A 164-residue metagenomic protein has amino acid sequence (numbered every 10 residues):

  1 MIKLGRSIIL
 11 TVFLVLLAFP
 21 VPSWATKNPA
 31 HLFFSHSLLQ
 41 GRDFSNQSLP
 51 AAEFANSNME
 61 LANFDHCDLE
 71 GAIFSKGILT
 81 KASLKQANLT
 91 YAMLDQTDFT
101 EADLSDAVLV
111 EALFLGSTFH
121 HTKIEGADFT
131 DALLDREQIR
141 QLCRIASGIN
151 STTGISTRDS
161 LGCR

Functional and structural regions predicted by a protein language model:
I2-I9, V15-R164: Tandem repeat scaffolds
